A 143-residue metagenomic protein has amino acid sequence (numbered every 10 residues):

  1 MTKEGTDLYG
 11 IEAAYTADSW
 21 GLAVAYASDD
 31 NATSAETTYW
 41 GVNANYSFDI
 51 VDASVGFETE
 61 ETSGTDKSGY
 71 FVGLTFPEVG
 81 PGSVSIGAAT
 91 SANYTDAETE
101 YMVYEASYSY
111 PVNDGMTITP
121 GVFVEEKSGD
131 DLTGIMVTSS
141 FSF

Functional and structural regions predicted by a protein language model:
M1-D7, A32, S128-D131: Surface-exposed loop and membrane-interface regions of Gram-negative outer-membrane beta-barrel proteins
G10-V103: Detector for outer-membrane/organellar transmembrane beta-barrel domains, recognizing the amphipathic beta-strand
G73, E105, G121-F123, M136: Short aromatic/hydrophobic contact patches that present stacked aromatics for nucleic-acid/ligand binding
S85-G87, M116-V122: Conserved active-site loop/cleft motifs that coordinate metal ions or position small ligands
N93-A97, G115-M116, E126-D130: Short active-site-adjacent structural elements
E100-I118: Ankyrin-repeat and related helical/solenoid repeat scaffolds used for protein-protein interactions
Y110-V112, D131-F143: Outer-membrane beta-barrel "beta-signal"
